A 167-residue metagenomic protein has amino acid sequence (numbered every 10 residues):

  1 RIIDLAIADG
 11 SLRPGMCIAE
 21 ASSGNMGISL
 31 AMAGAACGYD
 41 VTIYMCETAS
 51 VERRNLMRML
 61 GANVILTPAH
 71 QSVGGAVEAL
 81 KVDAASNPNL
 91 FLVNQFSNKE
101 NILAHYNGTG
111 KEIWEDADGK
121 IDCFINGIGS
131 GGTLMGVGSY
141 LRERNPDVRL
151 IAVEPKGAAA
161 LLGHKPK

Functional and structural regions predicted by a protein language model:
R1-K167: PLP-dependent amino-acid enzyme catalytic core
